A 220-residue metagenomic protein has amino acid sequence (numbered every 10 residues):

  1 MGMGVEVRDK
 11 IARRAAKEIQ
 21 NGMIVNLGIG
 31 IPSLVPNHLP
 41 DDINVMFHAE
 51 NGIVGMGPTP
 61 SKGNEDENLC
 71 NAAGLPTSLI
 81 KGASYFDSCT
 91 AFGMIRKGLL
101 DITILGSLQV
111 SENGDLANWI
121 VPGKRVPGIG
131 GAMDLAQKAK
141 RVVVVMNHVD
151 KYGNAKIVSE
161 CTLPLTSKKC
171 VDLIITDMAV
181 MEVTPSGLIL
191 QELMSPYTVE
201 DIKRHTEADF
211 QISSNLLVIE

Functional and structural regions predicted by a protein language model:
M1-I80: N-terminal active-site beta-alpha-beta segment that forms phosphate/nucleotide-binding and substrate-recognition loops
E6-K10, S61-E220: Conserved phosphate- and dinucleotide-binding cores of soluble alpha/beta proteins, encompassing both enzyme active
